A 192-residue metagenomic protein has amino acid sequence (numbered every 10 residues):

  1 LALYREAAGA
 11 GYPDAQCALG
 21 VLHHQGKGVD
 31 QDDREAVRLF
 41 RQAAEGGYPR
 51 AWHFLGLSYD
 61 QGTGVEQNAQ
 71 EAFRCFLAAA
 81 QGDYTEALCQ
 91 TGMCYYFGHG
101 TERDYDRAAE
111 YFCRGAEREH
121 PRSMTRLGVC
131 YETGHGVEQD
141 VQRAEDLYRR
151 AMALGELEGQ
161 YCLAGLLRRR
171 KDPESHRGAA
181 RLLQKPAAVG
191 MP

Functional and structural regions predicted by a protein language model:
L3, A18-Q25, L39, F54-Q61 (+7 more regions): Hydrophobic face of amphipathic alpha-helices that form TPR/SEL1-like repeat modules and related alpha-solenoid
G9-P13, Q25-K27, D32, E45-P49 (+10 more regions): Short helix-capping/linker turns of helical repeat alpha-solenoids
A151, A180-A188: TPR/TPR-like (Sel1-like) alpha-helical repeat modules
